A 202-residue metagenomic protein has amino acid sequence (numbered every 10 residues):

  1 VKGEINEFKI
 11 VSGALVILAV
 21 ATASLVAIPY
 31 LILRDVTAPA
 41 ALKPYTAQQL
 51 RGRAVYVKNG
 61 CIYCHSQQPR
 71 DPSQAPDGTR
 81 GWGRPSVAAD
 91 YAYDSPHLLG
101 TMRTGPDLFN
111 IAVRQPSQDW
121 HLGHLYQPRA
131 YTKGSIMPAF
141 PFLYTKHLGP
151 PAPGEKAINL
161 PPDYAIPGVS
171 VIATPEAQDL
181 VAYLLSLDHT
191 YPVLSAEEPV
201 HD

Functional and structural regions predicted by a protein language model:
V1-Y45, A182-D202: Post-cleavage N-terminal segment of exported redox proteins
I10-A23, D77-A177: Electron-transfer interface patches adjacent to heme c in soluble/periplasmic c-type cytochromes and di-/multiheme
L25-Y30, S66-Q68, S73-G78, I136-M137 (+2 more regions): Short, solvent-exposed loop/turn and secondary-structure capping segments
Y30-A40, L50, S66, A88 (+3 more regions): Sequence context of c-type cytochrome heme-c attachment sites
L31, D35, N59-Y63, Q68 (+3 more regions): A generic secondary-structure signal for well-formed alpha-helical elements
R34-V57, P69-P76, W82, T104-P106 (+1 more regions): Electrostatic cytochrome c docking/interface patches
Q49-I62, Y164-A177, Y191-H201: Sequence context surrounding c-type heme c attachment/ligation sites in exported
G52, N59-Q67, H121, L180-L184: The canonical Cys-X-X-Cys-His
